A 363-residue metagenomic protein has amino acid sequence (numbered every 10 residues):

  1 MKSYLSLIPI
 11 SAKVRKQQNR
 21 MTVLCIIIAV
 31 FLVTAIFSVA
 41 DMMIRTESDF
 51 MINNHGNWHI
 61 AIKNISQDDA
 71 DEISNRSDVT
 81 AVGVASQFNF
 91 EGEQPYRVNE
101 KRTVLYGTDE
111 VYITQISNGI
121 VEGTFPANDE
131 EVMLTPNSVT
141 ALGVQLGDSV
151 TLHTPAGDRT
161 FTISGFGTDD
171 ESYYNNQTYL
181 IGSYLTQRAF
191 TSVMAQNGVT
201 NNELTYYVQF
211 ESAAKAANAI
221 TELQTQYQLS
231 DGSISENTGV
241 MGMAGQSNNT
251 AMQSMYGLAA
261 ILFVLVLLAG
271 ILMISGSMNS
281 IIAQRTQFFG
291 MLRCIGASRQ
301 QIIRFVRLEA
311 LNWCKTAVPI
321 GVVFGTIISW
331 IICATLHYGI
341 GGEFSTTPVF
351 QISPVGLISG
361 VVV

Functional and structural regions predicted by a protein language model:
M1-F31, I44, R307: N-terminal Sec/SRP start-transfer signal
I8, A12, A35, V39 (+3 more regions): Juxtamembrane interface helices immediately C-terminal to a transmembrane segment
I10-V14, S48-I52, M291-C294, R304 (+1 more regions): Short amphipathic alpha-helical coupling elements at transmembrane boundaries
R15, L272-C314: Interfacial "coupling" helices/loops that link adjacent transmembrane helices in transporter permeases
I28-A35, V266-G270, I274, I320 (+2 more regions): Hydrophobic alpha-helical membrane-associated segments
D41, G276-M278, Q287, N312-E343 (+1 more regions): Small-residue-rich transmembrane alpha-helices
D41-N249: Basic-flanked hydrophobic alpha-helices used for secretion and membrane insertion
N249-V266: N-terminal membrane-entry
